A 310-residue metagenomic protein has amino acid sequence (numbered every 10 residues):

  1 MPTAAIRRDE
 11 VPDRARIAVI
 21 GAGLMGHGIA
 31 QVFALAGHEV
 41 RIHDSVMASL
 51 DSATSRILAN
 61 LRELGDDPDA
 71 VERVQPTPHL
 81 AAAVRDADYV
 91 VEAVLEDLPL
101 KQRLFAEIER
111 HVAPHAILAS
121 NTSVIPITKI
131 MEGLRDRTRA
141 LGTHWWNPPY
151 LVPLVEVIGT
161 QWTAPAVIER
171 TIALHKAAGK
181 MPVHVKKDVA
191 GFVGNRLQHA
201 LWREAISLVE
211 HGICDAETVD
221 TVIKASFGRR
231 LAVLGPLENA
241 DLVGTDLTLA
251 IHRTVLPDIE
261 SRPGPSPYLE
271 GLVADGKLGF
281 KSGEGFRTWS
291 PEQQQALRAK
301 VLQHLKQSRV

Functional and structural regions predicted by a protein language model:
P2-D13, A177-K180, H211, A216-V310: NAD(P)-dependent Rossmann-like dehydrogenase/reductase catalytic/cofactor-binding core
P2-E63, H111: NAD(P)+-binding Rossmann beta1-loop-alpha1 motif at the extreme N-terminus of oxidoreductases
Q31-A34, V84, E109, M131 (+1 more regions): A structural alpha-helix within SAM-dependent methyltransferase catalytic domains
A36-H38, V157-D188, H199-R229: Internal alpha-helical scaffold of NAD(P)-dependent oxidoreductase catalytic cores
I42-D69, V157-V167, P182, A190-L197: Rossmann-like dinucleotide-binding cores of NAD(P)H-dependent redox enzymes
S45-S49, R62-L118, I125: Rossmann-like NAD(P)-binding element
I117-G191, N195: Rossmann-fold dinucleotide-binding core
